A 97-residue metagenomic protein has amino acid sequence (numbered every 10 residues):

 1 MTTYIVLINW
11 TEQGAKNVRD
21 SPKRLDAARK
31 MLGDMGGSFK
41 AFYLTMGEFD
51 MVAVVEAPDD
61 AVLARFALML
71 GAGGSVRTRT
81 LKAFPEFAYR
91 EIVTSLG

Functional and structural regions predicted by a protein language model:
M1-G97: A compositional/biophysical signature of low hydrophobicity enriched in polar/charged and small residues
